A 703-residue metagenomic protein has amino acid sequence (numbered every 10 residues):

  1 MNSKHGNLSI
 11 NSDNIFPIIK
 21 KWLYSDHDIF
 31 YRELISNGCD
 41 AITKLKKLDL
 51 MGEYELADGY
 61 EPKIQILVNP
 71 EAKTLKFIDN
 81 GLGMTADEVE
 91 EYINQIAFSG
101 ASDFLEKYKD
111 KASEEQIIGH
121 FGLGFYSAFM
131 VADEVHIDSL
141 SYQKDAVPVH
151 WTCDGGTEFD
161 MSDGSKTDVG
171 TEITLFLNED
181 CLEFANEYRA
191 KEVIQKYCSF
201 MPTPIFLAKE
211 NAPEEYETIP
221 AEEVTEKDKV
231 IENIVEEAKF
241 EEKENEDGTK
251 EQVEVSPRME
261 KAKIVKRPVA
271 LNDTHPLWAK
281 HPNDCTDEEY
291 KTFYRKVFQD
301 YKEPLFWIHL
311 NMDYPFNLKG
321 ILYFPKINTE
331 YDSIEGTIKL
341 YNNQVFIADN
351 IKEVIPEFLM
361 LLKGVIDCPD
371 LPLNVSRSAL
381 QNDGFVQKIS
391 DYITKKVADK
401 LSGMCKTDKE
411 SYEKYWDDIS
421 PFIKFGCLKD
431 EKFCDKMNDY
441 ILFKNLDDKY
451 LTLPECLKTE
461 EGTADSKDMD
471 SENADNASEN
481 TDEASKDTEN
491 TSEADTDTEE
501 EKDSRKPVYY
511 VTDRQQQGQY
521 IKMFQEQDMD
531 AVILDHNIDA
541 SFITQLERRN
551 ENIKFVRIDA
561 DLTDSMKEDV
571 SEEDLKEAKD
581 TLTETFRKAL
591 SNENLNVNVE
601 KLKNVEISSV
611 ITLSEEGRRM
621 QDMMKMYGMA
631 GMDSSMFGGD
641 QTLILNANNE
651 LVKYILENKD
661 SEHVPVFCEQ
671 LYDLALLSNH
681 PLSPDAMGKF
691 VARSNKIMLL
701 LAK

Functional and structural regions predicted by a protein language model:
M1-A185, E192, S199, E215-I219 (+5 more regions): GHKL (Bergerat-fold) ATPase N-terminal catalytic module, capturing the glycine-rich phosphate-binding loop and acidic
I117, V135-E158, N178-C181, Y188-K703: GHKL/Bergerat-fold ATPase module in large chromosome/replication-associated machines
